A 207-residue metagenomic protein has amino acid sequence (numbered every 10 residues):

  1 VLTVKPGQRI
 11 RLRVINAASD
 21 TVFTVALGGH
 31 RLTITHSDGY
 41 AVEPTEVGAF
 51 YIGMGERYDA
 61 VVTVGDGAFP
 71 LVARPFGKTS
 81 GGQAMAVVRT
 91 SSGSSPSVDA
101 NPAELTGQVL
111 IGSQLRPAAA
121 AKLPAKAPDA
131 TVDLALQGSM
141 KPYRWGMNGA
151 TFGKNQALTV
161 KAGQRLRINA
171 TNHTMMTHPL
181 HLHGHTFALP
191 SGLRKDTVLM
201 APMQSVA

Functional and structural regions predicted by a protein language model:
V1-G112, P124, G192-L199: Histidine- and aromatic-rich segments of cupredoxin/plastocyanin-like copper-binding domains
N16-A18, A119, N172-T174: A short glycine/threonine-centered beta-strand motif
I34-G48, A127-A207: Active-site pocket scaffolds in enzymes
T106-G107, S113, K141-P142, G146: Histidine-/acidic- and/or cysteine-rich, low-complexity loops and terminal segments associated with membrane
P117-A125: Non-catalytic linker/capping segments at the edges of enzyme domains
